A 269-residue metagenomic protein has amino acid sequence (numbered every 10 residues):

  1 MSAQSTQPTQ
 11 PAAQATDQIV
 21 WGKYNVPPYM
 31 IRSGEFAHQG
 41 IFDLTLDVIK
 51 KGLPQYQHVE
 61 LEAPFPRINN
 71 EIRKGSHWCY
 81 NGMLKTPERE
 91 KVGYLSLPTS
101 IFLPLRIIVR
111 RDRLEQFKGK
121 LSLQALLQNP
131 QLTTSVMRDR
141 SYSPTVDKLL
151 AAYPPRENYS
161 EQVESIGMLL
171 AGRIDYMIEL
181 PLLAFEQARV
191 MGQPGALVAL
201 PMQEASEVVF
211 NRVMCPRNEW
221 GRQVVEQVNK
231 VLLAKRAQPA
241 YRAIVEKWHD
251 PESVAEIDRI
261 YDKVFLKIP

Functional and structural regions predicted by a protein language model:
T9-G93: Extracytoplasmic small-molecule ligand-binding "clamshell" domains of the periplasmic binding protein/Venus flytrap
K23-P27, F102-R106, G192-N229, S253-P269: Periplasmic-binding protein-like
P27, E35-I49, L114-L150, S165-G167 (+1 more regions): Bilobed "Venus flytrap"/periplasmic-binding protein-like clamshell domains and structurally analogous long
D43-L53, R111-E115, F210-P251: Extended ligand-binding regions for polar small-molecule ligands
Y56-Q57, M137-L149, A196, L232-P269: Ligand-binding clefts/hinges and TM-proximal coupling segments of bilobed small-molecule sensing domains
H58-N70, R156-A171: Short helix-initiation/N-cap motifs at beta->coil->alpha
E60-Q128, D139-Y142, P201-S206: Acidic, polar ligand-binding/catalytic clefts
I166-E186: Ligand-binding pocket segment of bilobal, Venus flytrap-like solute-binding proteins
